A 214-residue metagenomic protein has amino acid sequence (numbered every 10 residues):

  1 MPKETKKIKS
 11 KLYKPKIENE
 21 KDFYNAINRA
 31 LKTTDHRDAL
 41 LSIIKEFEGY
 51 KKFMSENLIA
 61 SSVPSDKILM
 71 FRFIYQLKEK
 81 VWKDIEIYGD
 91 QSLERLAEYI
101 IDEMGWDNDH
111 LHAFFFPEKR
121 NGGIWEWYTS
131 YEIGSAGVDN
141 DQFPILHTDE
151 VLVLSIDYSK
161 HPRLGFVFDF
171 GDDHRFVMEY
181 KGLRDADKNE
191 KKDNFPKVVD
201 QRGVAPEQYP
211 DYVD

Functional and structural regions predicted by a protein language model:
M1-D214: Short linear regulatory motifs enriched in tryptophan with gly/pro/ser
